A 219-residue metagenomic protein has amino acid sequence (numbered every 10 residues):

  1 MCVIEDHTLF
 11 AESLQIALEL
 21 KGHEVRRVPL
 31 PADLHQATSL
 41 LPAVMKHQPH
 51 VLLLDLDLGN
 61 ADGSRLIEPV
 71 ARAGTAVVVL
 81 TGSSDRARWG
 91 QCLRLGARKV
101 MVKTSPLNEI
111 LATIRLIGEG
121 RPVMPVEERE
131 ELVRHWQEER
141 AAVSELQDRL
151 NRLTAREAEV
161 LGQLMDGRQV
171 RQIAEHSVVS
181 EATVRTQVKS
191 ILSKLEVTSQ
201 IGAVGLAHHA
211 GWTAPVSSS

Functional and structural regions predicted by a protein language model:
E5-H7: Conserved acidic carboxylate
L30-V51: Acidic, metal-coordinating helix/loop segments flanking the phosphotransfer/catalytic sites of two-component signaling
P42, G63-T75: Short amphipathic alpha-helix used as the core "switch/output" element in two-component signaling
L54-D57, T81: Active-site residues of response regulator receiver
G74-S84: A short, hydrophobic beta-strand element within the central beta-sheet of small alpha/beta folds
W89-G90, K99, K103-R149, W212: Short, flexible helix-to-coil linker/hinge segments that flank and couple to helix-turn-helix
G167-G202: Recognition helix of helix-turn-helix DNA-binding domains
S193-S219: Basic, Lys/Arg-enriched C-terminal extension of HTH/homeodomain DNA-binding domains
